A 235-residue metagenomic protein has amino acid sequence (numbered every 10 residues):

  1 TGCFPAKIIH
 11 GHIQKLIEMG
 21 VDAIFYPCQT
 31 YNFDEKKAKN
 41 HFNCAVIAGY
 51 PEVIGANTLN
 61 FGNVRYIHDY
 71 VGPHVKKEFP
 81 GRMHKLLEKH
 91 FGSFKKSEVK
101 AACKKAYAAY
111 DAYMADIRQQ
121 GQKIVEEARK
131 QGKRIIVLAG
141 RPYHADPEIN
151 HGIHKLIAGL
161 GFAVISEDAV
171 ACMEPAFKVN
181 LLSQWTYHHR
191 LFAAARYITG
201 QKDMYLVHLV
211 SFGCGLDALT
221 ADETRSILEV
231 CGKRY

Functional and structural regions predicted by a protein language model:
T1-Y235: An N-terminal assembly and electron-transfer interface module characteristic of large anaerobic redox and radical
